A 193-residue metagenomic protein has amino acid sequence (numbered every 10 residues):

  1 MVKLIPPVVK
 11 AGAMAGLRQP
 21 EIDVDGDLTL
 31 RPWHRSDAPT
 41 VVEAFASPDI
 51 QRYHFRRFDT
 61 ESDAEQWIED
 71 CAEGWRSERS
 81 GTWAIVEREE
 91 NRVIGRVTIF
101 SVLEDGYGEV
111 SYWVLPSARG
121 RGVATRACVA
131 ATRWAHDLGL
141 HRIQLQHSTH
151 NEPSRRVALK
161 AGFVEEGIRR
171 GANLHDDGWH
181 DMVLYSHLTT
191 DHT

Functional and structural regions predicted by a protein language model:
M1-P48, E69, T82-T193: Acyl-donor (CoA/ACP) binding surface of acyl/acetyltransferases
D49-D70, G81-W83: Conserved GNAT-fold acetyl-CoA-binding loop/helix
G74-E78: Soluble sensory domains of the PAS superfamily and closely related sensory modules
